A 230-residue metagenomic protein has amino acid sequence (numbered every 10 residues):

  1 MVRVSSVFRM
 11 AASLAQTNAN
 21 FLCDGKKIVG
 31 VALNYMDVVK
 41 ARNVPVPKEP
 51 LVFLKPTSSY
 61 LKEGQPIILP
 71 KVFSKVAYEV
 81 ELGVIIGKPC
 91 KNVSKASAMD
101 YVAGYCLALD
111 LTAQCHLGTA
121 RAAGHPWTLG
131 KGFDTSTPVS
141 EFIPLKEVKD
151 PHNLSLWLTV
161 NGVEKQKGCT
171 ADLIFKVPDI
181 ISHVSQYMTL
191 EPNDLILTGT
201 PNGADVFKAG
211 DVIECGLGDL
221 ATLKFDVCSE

Functional and structural regions predicted by a protein language model:
V2-A103, C115-G118: Extended, compositionally biased flexible segments
V2-C23, N34, V38, V44-V46 (+2 more regions): Catalytic-pocket segment enriched in acidic/His residues
